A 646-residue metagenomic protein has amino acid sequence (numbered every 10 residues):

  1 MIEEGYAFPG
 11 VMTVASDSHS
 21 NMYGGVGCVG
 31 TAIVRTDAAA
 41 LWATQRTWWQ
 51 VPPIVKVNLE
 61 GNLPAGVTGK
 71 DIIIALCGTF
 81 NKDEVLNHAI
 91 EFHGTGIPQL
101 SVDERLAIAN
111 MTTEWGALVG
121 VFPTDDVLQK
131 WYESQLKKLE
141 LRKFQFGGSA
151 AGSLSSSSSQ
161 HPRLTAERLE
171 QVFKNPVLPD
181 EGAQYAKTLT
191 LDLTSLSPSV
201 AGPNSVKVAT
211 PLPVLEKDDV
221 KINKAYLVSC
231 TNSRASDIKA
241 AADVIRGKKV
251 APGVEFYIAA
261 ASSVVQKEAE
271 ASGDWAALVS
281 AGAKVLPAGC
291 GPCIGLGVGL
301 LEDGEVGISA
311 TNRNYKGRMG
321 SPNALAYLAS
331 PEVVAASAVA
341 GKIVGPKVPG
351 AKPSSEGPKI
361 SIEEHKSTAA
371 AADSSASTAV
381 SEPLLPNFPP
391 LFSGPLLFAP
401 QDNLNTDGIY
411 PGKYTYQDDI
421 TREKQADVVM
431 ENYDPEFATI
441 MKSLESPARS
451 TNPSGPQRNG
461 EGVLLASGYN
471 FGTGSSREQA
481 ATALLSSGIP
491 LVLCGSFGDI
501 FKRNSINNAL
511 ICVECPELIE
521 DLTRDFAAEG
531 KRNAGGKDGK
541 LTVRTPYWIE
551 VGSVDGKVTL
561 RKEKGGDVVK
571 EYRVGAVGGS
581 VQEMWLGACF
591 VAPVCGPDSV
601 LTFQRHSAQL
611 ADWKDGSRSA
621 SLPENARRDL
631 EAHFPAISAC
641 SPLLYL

Functional and structural regions predicted by a protein language model:
M1-L646: Fe-S-dependent hydro-lyases/dehydratases of central metabolism
